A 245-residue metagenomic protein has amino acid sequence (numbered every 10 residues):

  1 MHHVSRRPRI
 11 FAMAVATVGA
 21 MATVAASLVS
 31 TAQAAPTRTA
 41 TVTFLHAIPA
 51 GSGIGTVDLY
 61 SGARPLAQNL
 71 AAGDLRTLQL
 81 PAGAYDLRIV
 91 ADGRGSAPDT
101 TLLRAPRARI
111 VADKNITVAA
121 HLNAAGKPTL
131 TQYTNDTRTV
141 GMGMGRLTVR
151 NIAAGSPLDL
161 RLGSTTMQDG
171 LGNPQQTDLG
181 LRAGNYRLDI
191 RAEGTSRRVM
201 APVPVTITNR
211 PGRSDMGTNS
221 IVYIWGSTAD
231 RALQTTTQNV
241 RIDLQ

Functional and structural regions predicted by a protein language model:
M1-V18: N-terminal export and membrane-targeting signals
H2-S5, S27-Q245: Intrinsically disordered, low-complexity polar regions and short flexible loop motifs
F11-M13, M21-A32: C-terminal segment of classical bacterial N-terminal signal peptides
T17-V24, L158-L160: Hydrophobic alpha-helical membrane segments, chiefly transmembrane helices and signal peptide h-regions, characterized
